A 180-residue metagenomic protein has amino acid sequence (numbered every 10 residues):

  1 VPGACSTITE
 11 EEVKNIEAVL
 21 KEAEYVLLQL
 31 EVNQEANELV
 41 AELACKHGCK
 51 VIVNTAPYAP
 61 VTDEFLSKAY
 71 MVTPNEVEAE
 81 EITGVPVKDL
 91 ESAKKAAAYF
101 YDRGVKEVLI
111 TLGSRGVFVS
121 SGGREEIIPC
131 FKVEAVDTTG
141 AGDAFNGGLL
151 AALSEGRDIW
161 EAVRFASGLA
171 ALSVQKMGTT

Functional and structural regions predicted by a protein language model:
V1-T73, V77-I127: Ribokinase/PfkB-type carbohydrate-kinase core domain
P60-F65, L90-T180: Conserved phosphate-binding/catalytic region of the ribokinase-like
